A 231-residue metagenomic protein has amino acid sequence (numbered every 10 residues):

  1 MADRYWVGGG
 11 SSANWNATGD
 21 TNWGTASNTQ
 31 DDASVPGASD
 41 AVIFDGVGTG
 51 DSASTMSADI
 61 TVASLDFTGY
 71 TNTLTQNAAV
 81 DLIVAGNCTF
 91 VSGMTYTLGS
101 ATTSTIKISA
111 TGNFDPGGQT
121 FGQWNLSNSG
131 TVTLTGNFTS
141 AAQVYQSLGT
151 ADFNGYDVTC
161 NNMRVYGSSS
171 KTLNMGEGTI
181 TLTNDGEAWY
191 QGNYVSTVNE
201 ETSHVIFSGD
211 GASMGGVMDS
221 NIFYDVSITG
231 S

Functional and structural regions predicted by a protein language model:
M1-S231: Extracellular beta-sheet-rich ligand-binding/adhesion modules
